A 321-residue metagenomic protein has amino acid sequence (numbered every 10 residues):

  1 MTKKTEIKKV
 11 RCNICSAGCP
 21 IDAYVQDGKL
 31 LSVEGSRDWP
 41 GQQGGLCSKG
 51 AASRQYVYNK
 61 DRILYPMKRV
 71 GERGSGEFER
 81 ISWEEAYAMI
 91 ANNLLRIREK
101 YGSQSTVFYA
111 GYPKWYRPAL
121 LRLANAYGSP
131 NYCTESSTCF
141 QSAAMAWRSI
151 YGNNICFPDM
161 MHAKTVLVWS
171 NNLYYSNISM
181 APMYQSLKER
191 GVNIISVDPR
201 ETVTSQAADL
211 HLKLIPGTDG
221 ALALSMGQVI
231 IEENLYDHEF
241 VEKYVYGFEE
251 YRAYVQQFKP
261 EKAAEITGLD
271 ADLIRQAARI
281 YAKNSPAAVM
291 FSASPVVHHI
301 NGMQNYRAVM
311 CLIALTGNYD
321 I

Functional and structural regions predicted by a protein language model:
M1-E233, D270, I313: N-terminal export/assembly segments and adjacent metallocofactor-ligating motifs of anaerobic energy-metabolism
N59-I63, I231-F258: Scaffold signal of the M16-like zinc-metallopeptidase fold and its non-catalytic homologs
E72, A207-A208, F258-K262, M290-V296: Flexible glycine/proline-enriched surface loops and loop-helix/loop-strand junctions
E99, S103, L235-Y236, P260-A264 (+2 more regions): Intrinsically disordered or highly flexible coil/loop and linker segments, enriched in small and charged/polar residues
Y101-G111, E135-C139, H238-Y244, E265-I266 (+2 more regions): Short coil/turn segments at secondary-structure boundaries
D159-A163, V168, G247-T267: Conserved thiamine diphosphate
R252-A253, Q257, R275-A287: Core structural elements
Y281-I321: A glycine-rich, hydrophobic/aromatic-adjacent loop/helix-cap motif
